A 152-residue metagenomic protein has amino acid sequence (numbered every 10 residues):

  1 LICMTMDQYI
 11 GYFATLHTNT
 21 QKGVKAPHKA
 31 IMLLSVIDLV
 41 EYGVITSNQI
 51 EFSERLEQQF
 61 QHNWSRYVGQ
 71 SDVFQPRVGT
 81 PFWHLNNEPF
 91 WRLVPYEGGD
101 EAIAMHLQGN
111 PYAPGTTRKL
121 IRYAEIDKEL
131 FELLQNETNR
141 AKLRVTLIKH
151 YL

Functional and structural regions predicted by a protein language model:
L1-L152: Intrinsically disordered, charged low-complexity linkers and terminal tails that flank or connect structured domains
